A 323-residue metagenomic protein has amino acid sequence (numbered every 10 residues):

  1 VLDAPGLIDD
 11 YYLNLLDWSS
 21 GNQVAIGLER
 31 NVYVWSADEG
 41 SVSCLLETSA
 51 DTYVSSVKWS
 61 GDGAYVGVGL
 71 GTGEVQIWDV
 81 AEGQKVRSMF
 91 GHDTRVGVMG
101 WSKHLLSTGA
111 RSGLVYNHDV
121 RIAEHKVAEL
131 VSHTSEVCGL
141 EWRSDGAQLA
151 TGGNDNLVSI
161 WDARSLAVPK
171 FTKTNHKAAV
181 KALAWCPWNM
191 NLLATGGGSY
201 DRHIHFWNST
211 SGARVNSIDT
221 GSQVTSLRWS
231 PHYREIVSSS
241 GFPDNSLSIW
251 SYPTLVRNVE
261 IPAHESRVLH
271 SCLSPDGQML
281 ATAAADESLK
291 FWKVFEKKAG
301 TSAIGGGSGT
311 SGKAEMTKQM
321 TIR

Functional and structural regions predicted by a protein language model:
L2-P5, S41-E47, Q84-M89, E124-L130 (+3 more regions): A short beta-strand motif characteristic of beta-propeller blades
D3-E29: Beta-strand-rich domains and repeat architectures in extracellular enzymes and scaffolds, especially beta-propellers
P5-D10, T48-V54, F90-V96, L130-V137 (+6 more regions): WD40/WD-repeat beta-propeller blade N-cap
Y12, Y53, D62, R95 (+13 more regions): WD40/WD-repeat beta-propeller blade-loop signature
L15-G21, V57-G63, G69, M99-L105 (+5 more regions): Loop/turn segments within WD40 beta-propeller blades
G27-E29, G69-T72, G109-S112, T151-D155 (+3 more regions): Conserved strand-to-loop turn within each blade of WD40 beta-propeller repeats
V32-A37, V75-D79, V115-D119, L140 (+5 more regions): WD40-repeat beta-propellers
G221-Q223, P243-S246, P253-R323: Terminal intrinsically disordered, low-complexity extensions flanking WD-repeat/beta-propeller proteins
